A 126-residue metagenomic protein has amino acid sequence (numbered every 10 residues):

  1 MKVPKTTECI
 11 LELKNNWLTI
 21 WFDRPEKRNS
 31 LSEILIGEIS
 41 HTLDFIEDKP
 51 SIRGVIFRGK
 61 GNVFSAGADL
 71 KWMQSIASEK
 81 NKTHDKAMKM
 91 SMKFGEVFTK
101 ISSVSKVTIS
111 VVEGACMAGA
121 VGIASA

Functional and structural regions predicted by a protein language model:
M1-K60, T99: Conserved CoA-thioester-binding segment of acyl-CoA-metabolizing enzymes
I20, F57, D69, I123-S125: Hydrophobic/aromatic residues within transmembrane alpha-helices of multi-pass small-molecule transporters
D23, A68, E113: Histidine-centered beta-alpha loop that forms part of the nucleotide-sugar donor binding/catalytic region in diverse
R28-N29, K71-Q74, A118: Nucleotide phosphate-binding site architecture
S32-L35, M90, M117: Short, conserved glycine- and acidic-residue-centered signature motifs in active-site or ligand-binding loops
G59-E96: Glycine- (often His-adjacent) and acidic-residue-rich active-site loop that binds/positions the CoA thioester
G95-A126: Glycine-rich beta-to-alpha active-site loop
